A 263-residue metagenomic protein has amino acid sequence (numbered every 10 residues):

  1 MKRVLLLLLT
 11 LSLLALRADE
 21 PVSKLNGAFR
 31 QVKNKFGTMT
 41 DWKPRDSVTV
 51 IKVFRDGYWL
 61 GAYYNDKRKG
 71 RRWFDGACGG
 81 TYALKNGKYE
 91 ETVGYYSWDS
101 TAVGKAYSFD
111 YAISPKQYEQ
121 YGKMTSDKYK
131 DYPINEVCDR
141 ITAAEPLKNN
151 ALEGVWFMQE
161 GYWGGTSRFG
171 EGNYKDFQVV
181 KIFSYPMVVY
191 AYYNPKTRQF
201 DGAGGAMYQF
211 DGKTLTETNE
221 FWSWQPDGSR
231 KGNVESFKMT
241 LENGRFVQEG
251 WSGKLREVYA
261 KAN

Functional and structural regions predicted by a protein language model:
M1-K24: Bacterial Sec-dependent N-terminal signal peptides
L6, G79-T81: A generic structural signal for ordered secondary structure
A18-A77, E90-A203, D211, T216-N263: Lipid interaction determinants
L84, K88-E90: A surface-exposed loop-and-adjacent beta-strand signature within N-terminal beta-sandwich domains that mediate ligand
